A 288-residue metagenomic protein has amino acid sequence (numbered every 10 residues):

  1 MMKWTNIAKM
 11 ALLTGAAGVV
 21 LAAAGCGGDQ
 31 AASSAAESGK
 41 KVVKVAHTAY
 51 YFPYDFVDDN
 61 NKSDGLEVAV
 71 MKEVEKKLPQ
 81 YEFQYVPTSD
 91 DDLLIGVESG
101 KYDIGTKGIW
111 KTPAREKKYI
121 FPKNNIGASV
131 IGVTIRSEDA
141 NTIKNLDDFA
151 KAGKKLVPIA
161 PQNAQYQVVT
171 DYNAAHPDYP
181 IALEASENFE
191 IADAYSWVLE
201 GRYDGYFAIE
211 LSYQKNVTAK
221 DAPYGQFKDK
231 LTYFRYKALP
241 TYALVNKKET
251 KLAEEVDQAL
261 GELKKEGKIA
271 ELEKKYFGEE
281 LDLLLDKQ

Functional and structural regions predicted by a protein language model:
A32, Y81-Q84, P161-E184, Q258-Q288: Ligand-binding clefts/hinges and TM-proximal coupling segments of bilobed small-molecule sensing domains
A35-I109: Extracytoplasmic small-molecule ligand-binding "clamshell" domains of the periplasmic binding protein/Venus flytrap
A49, G127-G132, K220-D257, E279-Q288: Periplasmic-binding protein-like
A49-F52, S63-E75, G132-E190, E210-S212: Bilobed "Venus flytrap"/periplasmic-binding protein-like clamshell domains and structurally analogous long
V68-L78, S137-A140, D147-A150, K154-A160 (+1 more regions): Extended ligand-binding regions for polar small-molecule ligands
Q84-F149: Acidic, polar ligand-binding/catalytic clefts
Q84-I95, L183-S196, E200: Short helix-initiation/N-cap motifs at beta->coil->alpha
G108-K118, Q167-D171, L199-K237: A ligand-binding cleft/hinge motif common to bilobed small-molecule-binding domains
